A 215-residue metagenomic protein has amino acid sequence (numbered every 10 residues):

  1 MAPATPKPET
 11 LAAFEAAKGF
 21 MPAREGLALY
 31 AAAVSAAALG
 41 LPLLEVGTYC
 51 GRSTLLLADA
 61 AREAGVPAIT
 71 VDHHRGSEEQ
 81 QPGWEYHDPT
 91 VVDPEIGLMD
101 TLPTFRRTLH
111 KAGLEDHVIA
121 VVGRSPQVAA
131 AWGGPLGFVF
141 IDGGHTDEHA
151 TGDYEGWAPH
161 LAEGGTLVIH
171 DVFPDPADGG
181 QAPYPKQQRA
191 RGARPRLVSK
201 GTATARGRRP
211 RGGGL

Functional and structural regions predicted by a protein language model:
P3-F20, G26-L215: S-adenosylmethionine/decaboxylated-SAM
